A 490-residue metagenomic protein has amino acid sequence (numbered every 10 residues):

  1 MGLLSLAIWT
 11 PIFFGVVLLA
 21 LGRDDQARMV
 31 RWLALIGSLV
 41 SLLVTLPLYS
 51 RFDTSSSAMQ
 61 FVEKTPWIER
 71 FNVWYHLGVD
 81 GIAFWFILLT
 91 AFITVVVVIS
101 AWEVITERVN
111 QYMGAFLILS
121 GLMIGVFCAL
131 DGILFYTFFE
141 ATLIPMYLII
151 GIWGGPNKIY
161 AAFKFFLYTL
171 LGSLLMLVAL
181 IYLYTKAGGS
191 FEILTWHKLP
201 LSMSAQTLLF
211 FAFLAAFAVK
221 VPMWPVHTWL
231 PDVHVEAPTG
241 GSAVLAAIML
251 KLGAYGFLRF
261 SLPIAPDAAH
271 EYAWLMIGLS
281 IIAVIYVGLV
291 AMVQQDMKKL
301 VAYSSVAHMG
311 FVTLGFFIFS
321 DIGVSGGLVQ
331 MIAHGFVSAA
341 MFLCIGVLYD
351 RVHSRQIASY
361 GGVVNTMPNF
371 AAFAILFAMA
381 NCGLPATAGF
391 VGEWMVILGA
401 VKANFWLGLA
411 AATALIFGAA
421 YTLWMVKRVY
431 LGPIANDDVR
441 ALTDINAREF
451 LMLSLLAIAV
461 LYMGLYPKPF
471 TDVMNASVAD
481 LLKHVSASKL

Functional and structural regions predicted by a protein language model:
M1-T10, V79-T90, G132-P145, Q206-V219 (+2 more regions): Structural signature of hydrophobic alpha-helical transmembrane segments
G2-L3, V17-G114, S190, L194-K198 (+1 more regions): Transmembrane helix-loop-helix hairpins at membrane boundaries of multipass inner-membrane proteins
S5-L21, L35-S50, L89-A101, L119-G121 (+5 more regions): Central hydrophobic cores of alpha-helical transmembrane segments in multi-pass inner-membrane proteins across all
G15-A20, L46, V95-I99, G121-G125 (+8 more regions): Alpha-helical transmembrane segments of multipass membrane proteins
V16-A27, T94-T106, L148-K158, K220-V235 (+2 more regions): C-terminal ends of transmembrane helices
D24-M29, G114-I118, L122-A205, V290-Y303 (+1 more regions): Alpha-helical multi-pass transmembrane bundles of energy-transducing inner-membrane proteins
F52-W74, S173-T228, D232, F257-L275 (+5 more regions): Juxtamembrane/interfacial segments at transmembrane-helix boundaries in multi-pass membrane proteins
W224, S338-M341, G408-A441: Predominantly late transmembrane helices and immediately cytosolic-facing juxtamembrane segments
